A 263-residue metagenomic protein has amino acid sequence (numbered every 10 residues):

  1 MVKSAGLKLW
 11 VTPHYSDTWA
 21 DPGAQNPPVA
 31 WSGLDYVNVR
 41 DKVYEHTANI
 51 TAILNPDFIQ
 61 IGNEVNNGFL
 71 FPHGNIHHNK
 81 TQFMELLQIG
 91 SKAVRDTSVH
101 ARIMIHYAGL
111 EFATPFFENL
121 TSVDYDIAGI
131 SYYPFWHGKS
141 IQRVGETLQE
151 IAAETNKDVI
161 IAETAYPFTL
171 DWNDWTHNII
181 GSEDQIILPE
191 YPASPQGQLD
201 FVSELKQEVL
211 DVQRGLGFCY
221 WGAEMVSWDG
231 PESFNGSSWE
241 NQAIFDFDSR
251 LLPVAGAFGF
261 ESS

Functional and structural regions predicted by a protein language model:
M1-K3, K8, H14-K42, G129 (+2 more regions): N-terminal substrate-binding region of glycoside hydrolase catalytic domains
M1-K8, M84-V99, L148-A153, L210: Surface-exposed amphipathic alpha-helices with a cationic face
L9-P13, D57-I61, I103-I105, D126-I130 (+2 more regions): Hydrophobic faces of well-ordered beta-strands that scaffold small-molecule active sites in alpha/beta enzyme cores
T12-T18, E64-N66, H106-E111, Y133-F135 (+2 more regions): Active-site beta-loop-alpha junctions enriched in small/polar residues
D21-Y125, H137-E146, G230-F245: Active-site cleft segment of glycoside hydrolase catalytic domains centered on the general acid/base Glu
S98-R102, P115-I186, Q207-L210, R214-G215: Glycoside hydrolase catalytic-domain groove-lining segments
T169-E204, E208, V212-S263: Aromatic-rich peripheral "rim/lid" segments of glycoside hydrolase catalytic domains that contact and position glycan
